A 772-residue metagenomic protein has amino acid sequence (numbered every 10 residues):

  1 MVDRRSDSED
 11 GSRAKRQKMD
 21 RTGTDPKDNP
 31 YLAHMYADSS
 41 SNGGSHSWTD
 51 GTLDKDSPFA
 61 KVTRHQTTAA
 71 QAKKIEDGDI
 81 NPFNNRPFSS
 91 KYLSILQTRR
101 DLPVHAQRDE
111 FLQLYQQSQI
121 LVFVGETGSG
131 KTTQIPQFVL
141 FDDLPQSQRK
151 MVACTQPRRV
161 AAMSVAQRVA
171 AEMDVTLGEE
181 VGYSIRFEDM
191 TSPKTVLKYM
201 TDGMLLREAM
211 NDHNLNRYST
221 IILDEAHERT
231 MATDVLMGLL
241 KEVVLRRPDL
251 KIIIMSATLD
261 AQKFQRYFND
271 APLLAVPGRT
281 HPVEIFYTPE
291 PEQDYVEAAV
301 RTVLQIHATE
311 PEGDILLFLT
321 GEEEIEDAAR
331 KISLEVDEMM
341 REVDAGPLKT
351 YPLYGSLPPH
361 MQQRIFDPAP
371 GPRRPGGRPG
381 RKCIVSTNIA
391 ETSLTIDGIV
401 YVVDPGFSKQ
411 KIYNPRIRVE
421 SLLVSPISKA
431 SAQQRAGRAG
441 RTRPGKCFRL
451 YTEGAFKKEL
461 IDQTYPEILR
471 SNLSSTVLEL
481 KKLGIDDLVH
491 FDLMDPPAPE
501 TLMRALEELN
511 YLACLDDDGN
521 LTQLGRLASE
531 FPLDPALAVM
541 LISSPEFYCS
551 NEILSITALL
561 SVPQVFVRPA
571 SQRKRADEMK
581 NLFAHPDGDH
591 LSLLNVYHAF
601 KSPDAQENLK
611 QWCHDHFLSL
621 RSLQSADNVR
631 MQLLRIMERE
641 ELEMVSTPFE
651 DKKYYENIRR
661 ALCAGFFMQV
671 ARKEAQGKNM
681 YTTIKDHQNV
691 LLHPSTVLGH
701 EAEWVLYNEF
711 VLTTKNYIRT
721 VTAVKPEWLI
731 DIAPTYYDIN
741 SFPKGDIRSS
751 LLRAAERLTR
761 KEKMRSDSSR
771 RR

Functional and structural regions predicted by a protein language model:
M1-M540, F547, N581, E607 (+13 more regions): P-loop NTPase motor module signature
A232, S555-L559, R568, A584 (+2 more regions): C-terminal alpha-helical interaction modules of replication/initiation AAA+ assemblies
P535-K580: Leucine-rich, amphipathic alpha-helical/linker segments
V562-V565, D577-Q606: Extended amphipathic alpha-helical bundle segments that form the ordered cores of C-terminal catalytic/regulatory
T682-K685, V690-L691: Terminal-proximal interaction/regulatory segments of ATP-powered molecular machines
L706: Active-site beta-strand/loop architecture of penicillin-binding DD-peptidases
